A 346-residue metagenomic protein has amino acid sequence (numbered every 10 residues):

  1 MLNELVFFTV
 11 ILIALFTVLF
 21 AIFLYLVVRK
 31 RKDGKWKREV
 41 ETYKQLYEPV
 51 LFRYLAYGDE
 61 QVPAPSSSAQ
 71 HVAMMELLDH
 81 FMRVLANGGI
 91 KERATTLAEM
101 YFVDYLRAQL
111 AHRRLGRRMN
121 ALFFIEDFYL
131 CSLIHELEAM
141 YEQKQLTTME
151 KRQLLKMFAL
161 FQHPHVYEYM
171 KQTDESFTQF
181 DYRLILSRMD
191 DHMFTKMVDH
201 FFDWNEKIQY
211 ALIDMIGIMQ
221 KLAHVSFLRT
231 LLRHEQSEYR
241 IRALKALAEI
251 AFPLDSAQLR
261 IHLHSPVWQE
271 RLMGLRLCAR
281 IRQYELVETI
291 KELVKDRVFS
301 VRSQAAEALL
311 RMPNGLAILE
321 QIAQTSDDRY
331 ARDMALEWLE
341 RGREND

Functional and structural regions predicted by a protein language model:
M1-E39: N-terminal signal-anchor transmembrane alpha helix of single-pass membrane proteins, serving as the membrane-anchoring
M1-F7, D328, L336-D346: Short, Lys/Arg-enriched, disordered terminal segments
F23-D33, E142-W204: Long, contiguous interaction/recruitment modules in multidomain scaffold/adaptor proteins
L26-R114, M119: N-terminal topogenic membrane-targeting module
H80, N87-L97, M119-F128, E150-F161 (+9 more regions): Structural detector for internal amphipathic alpha-helices that build alpha-solenoid repeat scaffolds
L97-L110, L130-E142, H163-T173, D191-F202 (+5 more regions): Amphipathic alpha-helical scaffolding segments comprising HEAT/armadillo-like alpha-solenoid repeats
R113-R114, Q143-T147, D174-T178, W204-N205 (+4 more regions): Short inter-helical turns and helix N-cap capping residues of alpha-solenoid HEAT/ARM repeat scaffolds
L316-T325, R332-E340: Leucine-rich solenoid repeat scaffolds
